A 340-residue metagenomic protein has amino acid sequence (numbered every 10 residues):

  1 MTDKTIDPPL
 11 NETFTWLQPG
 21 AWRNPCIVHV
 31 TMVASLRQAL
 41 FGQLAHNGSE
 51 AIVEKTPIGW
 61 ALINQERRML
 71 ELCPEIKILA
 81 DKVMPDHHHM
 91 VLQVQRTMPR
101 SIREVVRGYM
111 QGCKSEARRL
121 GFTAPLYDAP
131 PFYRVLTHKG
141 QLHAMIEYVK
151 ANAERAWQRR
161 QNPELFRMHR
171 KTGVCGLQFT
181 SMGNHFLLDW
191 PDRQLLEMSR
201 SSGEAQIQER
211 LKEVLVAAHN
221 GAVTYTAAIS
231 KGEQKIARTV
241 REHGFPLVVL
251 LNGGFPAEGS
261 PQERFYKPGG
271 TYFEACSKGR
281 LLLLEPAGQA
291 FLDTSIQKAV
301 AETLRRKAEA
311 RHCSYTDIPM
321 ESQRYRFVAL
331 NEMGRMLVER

Functional and structural regions predicted by a protein language model:
M1-L177: Short catalytic/metal-binding and nucleic-acid-binding patches
M168-R340: Glycine-biased, small-residue-rich flexible motifs in mid-sequence functional cores and linkers
